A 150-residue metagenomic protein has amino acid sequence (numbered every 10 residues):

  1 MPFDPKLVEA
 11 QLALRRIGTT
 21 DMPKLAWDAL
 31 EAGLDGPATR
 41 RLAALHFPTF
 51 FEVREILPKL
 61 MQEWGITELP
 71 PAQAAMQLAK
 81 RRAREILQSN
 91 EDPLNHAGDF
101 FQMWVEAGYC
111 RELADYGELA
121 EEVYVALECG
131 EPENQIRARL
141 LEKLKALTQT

Functional and structural regions predicted by a protein language model:
M1-T150: Acidic, Ser/Pro/Thr-rich low-complexity regulatory regions and the short amphipathic helical interaction modules they
